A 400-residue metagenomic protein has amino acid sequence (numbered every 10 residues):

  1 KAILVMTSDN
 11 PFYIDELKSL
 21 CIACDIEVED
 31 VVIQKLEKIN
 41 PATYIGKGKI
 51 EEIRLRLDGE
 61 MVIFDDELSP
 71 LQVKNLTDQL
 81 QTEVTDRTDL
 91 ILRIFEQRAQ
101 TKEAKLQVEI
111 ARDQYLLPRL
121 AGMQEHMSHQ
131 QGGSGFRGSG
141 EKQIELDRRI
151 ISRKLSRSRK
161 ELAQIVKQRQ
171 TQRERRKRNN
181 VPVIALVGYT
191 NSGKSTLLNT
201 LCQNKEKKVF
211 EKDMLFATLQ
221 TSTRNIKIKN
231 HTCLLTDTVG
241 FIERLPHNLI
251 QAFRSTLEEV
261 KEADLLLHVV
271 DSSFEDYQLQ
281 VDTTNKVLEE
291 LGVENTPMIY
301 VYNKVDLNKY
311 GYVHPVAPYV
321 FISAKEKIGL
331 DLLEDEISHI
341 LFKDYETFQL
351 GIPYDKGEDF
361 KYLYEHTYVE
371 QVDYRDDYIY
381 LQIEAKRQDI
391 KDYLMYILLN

Functional and structural regions predicted by a protein language model:
K1-L4, L120-S192, L198, Q203 (+1 more regions): C-terminal-of-GTPase-core extension/linker across diverse P-loop GTPases
K1-R93, Y396-N400: N-terminal accessory targeting/assembly segments
L4-T7, V31-Q34, I63-D65, H268-D271 (+3 more regions): Conserved beta-strand segments of the P-loop GTPase G domain that flank and frequently precede/overlap
S8-P11, L36-K38, E67-S69, D89-L92 (+7 more regions): Conserved nucleotide-binding/hydrolysis micro-motifs of P-loop NTPases
E16-L20, L55-R56, E67-Q81, R254-Y319: Conserved C-terminal guanine-recognition region of P-loop GTPase G domains, centered on the G4
I39-A42, R98, Q143, K208-F210 (+2 more regions): Flexible beta-alpha connector loops of hexameric P-loop NTPases
L90-V108: Short alpha-helix plus adjacent loop in nuclease-associated cores
N179-P182, Q203-H231, H247-A252: Switch I (effector-binding) loop of TRAFAC-class P-loop GTPase G-domains
